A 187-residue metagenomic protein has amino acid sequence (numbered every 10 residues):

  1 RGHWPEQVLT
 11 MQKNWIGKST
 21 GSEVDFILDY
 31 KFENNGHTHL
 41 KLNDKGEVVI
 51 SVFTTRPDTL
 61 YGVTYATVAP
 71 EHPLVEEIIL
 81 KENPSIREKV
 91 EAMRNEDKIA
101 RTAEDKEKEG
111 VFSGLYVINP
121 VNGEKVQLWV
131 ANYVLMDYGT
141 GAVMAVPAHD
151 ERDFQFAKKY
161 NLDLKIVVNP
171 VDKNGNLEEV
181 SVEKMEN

Functional and structural regions predicted by a protein language model:
R1-W4, S19-G21: Conserved binding-pocket/active-site segment within a compact domain
V8-M11: Glycine/proline-rich low-complexity spacer/linker segments in large multi-domain proteins
K13-N187: Non-cofactor substrate-recognition interfaces
